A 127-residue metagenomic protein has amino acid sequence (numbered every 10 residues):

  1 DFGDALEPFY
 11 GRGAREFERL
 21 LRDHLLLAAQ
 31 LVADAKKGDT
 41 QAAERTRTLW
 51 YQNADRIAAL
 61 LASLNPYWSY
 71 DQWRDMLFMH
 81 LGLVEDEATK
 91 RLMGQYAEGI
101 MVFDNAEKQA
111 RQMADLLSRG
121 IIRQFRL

Functional and structural regions predicted by a protein language model:
D1-V32: Mid-chain, structured segments of secreted extracytoplasmic proteins
Q30, D34-L127: C-terminal amphipathic alpha-helix
